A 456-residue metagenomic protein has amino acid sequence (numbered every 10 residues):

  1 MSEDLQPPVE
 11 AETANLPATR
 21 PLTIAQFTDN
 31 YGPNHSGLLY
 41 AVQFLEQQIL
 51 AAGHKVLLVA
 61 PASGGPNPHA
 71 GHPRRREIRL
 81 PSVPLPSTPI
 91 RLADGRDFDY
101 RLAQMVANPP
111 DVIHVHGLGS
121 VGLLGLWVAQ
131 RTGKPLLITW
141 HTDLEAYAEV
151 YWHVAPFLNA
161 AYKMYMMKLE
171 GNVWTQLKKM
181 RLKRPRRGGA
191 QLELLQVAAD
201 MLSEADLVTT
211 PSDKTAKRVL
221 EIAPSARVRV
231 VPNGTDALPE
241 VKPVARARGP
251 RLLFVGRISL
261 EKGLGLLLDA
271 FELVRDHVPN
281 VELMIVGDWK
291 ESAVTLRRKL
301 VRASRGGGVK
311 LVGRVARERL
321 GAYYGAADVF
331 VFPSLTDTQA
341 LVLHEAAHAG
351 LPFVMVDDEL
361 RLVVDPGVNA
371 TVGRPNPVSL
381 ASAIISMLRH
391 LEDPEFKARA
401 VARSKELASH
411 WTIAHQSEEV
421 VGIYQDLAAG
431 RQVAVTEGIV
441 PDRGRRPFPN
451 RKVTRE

Functional and structural regions predicted by a protein language model:
M1-P81, T132, A414, T436 (+1 more regions): N-terminal subdomain of nucleotide-sugar transferases
Y40, P250, F254-L273: A conserved mid-protein helix/loop that constitutes part of the nucleotide-sugar donor-binding site
K214, G234: Carbohydrate-associated surface elements
M284, T295-E318: Nucleotide-activated donor-binding/catalytic signature segment of Leloir-type glycosyltransferases, i.e., the conserved
R314-V315, A322-A327: Short alpha-helical donor nucleotide-sugar binding micro-motif in glycosyltransferases
L335: Aromatic "clamp/platform" in nucleotide-sugar-dependent glycosyltransferases that forms part of the donor/acceptor
L343, H348, P352-V356: Short hydrophobic beta-strand element within catalytic cores of glycosyltransferases and related nucleotide-activated
P366-V378, S386-E392: Conserved acidic donor-binding segment of nucleotide-sugar-dependent glycosyltransferases
